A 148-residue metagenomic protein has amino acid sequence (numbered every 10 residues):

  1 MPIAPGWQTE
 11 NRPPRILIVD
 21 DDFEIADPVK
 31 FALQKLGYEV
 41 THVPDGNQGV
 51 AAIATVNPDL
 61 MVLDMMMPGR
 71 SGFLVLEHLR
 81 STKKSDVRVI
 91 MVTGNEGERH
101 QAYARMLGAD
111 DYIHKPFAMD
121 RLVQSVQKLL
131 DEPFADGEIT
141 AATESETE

Functional and structural regions predicted by a protein language model:
A26, P68-G69, T82, G97: The feature encodes the CheY-like receiver
D27-K35: Charged docking surfaces used in two-component/phosphorelay signaling
K30, L74, E96-D111, Q124: Alpha4 helix (beta4-alpha4-beta5 surface) of REC/receiver domains from two-component response regulators
P44-Q48, S71-L74: Acidic catalytic/metal-coordinating carboxylates
A51, F73-K84: Short amphipathic alpha-helix used as the core "switch/output" element in two-component signaling
V56-V62: Active-site beta3 strand of CheY-like receiver
F117-V126: C-terminal output helix
